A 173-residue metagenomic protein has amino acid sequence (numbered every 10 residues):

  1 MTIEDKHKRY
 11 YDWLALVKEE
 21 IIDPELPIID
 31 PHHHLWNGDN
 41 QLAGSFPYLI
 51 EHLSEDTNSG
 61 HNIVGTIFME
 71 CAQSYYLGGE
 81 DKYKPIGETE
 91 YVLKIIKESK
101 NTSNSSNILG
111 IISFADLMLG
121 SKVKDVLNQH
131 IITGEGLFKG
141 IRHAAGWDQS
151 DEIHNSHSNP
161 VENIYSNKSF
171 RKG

Functional and structural regions predicted by a protein language model:
M1-G173: Helix-coil boundary/capping segments in enzymes
